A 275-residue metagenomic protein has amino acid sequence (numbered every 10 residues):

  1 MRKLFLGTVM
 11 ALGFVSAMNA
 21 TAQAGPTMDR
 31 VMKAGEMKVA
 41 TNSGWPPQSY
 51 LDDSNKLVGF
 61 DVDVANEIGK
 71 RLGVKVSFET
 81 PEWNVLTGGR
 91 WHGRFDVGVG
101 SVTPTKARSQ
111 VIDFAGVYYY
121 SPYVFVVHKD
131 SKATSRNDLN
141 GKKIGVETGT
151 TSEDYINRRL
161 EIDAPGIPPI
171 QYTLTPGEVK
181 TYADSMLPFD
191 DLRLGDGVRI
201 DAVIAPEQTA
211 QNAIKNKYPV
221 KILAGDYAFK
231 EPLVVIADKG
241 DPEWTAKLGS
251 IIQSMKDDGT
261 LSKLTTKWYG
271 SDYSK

Functional and structural regions predicted by a protein language model:
A24-P26, T151-L174, V179, Y218 (+2 more regions): Ligand-binding clefts/hinges and TM-proximal coupling segments of bilobed small-molecule sensing domains
A24-S101, K247-L248, M255-D258, K267: Extracytoplasmic small-molecule ligand-binding "clamshell" domains of the periplasmic binding protein/Venus flytrap
K38-P46, L57-K70, T103, V124-A183 (+1 more regions): Bilobed "Venus flytrap"/periplasmic-binding protein-like clamshell domains and structurally analogous long
S43, Y119-V127, L174, E207 (+2 more regions): Periplasmic-binding protein-like
V62-R71, D130-A133, N137-T151, Q211 (+1 more regions): Extended ligand-binding regions for polar small-molecule ligands
N66, K70, K75-D138, D226-Y227: Acidic, polar ligand-binding/catalytic clefts
S77-G88, S131, I170-L194: Short helix-initiation/N-cap motifs at beta->coil->alpha
N84-V85, V102-Q110, D154-D163, D190-F229: A ligand-binding cleft/hinge motif common to bilobed small-molecule-binding domains
